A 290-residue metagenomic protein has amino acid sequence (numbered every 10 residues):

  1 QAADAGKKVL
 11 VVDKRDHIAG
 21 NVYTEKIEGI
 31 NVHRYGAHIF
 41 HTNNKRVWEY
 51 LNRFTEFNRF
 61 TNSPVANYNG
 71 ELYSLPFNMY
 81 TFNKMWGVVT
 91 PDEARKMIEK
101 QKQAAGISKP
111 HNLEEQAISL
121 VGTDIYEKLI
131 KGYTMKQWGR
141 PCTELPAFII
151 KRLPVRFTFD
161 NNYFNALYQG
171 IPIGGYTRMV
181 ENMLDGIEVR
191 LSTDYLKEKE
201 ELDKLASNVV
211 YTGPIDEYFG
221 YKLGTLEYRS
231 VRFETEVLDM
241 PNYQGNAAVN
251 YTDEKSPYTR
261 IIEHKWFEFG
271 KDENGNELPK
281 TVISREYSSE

Functional and structural regions predicted by a protein language model:
Q1-K7, M183-G186: A short, Lys/Arg-enriched amphipathic alpha-helix followed by its capping loop at the start of a domain
A3-E28: Glycine-rich FAD pyrophosphate-binding loop
K8, N31, E56, E188-R190: Conserved beta-strand segments of alpha/beta enzyme cores
E28-Q103: Dinucleotide-binding Rossmann-like beta1-alpha1 core, especially the glycine-rich loop that anchors the ADP
R34-H38, Q169-G170, F233-T235: A short acidic, glycine-rich active-site loop that binds or catalyzes chemistry on phosphate/adenosine moieties
N69-S74, Y80-N208, T212-F219: Active-site/ligand-binding neighborhood in enzyme catalytic cores
T193-E290: Mid-domain catalytic core of redox enzymes that form a hydrophobic substrate pocket/lid adjacent to a catalytic redox
